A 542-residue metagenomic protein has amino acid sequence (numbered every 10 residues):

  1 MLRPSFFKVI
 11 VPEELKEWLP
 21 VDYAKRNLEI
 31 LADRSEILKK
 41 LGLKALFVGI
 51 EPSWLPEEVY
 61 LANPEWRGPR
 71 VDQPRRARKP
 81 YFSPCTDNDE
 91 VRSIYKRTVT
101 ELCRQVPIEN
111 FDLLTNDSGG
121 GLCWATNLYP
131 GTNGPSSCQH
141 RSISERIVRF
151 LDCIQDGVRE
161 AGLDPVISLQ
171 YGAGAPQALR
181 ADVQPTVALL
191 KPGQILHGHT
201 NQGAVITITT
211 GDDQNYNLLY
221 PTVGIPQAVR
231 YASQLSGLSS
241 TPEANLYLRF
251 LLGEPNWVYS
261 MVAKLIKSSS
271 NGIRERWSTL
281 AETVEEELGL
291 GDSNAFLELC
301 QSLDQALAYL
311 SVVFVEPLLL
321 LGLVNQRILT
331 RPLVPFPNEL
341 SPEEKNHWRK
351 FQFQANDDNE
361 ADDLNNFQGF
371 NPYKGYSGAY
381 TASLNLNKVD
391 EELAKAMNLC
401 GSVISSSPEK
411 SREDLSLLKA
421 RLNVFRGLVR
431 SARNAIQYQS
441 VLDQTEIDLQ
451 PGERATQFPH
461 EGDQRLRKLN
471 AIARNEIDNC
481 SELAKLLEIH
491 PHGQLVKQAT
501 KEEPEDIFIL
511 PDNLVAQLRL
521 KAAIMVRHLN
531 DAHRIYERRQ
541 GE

Functional and structural regions predicted by a protein language model:
M1-N116, G121, T126, P130 (+3 more regions): Feature activates predominantly on carbohydrate-active enzymes
L19, S83, P135-Q139, Q457 (+1 more regions): Short amphipathic alpha-helical segments at helix-loop
R104, R141-E542: Substrate-binding groove of N-acetylhexosamine-processing glycoside hydrolases
T126-T132, S136-R141, E145: Structured, solvent-exposed acidic/aromatic patches
